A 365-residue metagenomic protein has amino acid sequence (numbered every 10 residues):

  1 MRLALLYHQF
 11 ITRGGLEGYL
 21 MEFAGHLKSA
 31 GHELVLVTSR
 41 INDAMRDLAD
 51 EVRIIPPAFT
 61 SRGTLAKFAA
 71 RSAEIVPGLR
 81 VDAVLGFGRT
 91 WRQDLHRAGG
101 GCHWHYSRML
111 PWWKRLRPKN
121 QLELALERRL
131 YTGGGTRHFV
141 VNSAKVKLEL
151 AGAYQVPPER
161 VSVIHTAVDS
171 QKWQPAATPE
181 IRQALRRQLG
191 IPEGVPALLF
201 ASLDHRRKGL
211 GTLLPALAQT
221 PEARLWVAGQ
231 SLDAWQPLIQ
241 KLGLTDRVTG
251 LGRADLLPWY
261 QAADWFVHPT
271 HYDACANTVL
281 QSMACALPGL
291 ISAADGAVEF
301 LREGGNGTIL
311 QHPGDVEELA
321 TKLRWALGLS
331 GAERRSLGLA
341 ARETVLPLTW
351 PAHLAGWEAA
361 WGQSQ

Functional and structural regions predicted by a protein language model:
E17-E22, P196-Q219: A conserved mid-protein helix/loop that constitutes part of the nucleotide-sugar donor-binding site
K119-N142, L148, A153-Y154: Membrane-proximal helix-turn-helix segments that form the acceptor-binding/catalytic region of lipid-linked
A184, A332-P347: A short, well-ordered alpha-helix in the C-terminal region of glycosyltransferases
Q236-R253: Nucleotide-activated donor-binding/catalytic signature segment of Leloir-type glycosyltransferases, i.e., the conserved
R253-A254, P258-A263: Short alpha-helical donor nucleotide-sugar binding micro-motif in glycosyltransferases
H271: Aromatic "clamp/platform" in nucleotide-sugar-dependent glycosyltransferases that forms part of the donor/acceptor
P288-S292: Short hydrophobic beta-strand element within catalytic cores of glycosyltransferases and related nucleotide-activated
E303-G304, T308-V316, W325-G331: Conserved acidic donor-binding segment of nucleotide-sugar-dependent glycosyltransferases
